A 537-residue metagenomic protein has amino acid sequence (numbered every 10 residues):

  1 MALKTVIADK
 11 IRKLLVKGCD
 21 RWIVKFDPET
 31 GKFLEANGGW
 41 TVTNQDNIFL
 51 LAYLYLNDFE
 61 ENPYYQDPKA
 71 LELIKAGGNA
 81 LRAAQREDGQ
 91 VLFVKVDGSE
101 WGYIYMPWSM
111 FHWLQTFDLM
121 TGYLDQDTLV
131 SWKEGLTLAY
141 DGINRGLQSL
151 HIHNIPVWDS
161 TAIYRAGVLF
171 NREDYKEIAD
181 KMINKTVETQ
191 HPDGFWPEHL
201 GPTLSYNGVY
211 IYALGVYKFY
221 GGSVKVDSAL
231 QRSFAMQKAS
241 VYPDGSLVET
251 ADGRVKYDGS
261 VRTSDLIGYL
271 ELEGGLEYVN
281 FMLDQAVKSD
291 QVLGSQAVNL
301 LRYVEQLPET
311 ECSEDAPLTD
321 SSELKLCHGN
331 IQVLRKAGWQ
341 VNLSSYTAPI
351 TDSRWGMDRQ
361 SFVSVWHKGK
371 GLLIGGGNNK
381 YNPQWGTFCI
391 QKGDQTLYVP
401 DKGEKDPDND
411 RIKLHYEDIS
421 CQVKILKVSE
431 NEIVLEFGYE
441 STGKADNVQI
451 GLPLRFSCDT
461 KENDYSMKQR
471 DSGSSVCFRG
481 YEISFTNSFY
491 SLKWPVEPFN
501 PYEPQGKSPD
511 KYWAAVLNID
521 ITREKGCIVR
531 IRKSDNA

Functional and structural regions predicted by a protein language model:
M1-I23, Y53-F59: Extreme N-terminal leader/anchor segments
M1-L3, R165, L301-E311, R523-A537: Short amphipathic alpha-helical segments
K10, L14, G18, L73-A76 (+3 more regions): Charge-rich, solvent-exposed alpha-helical interaction surfaces
I23-V24, A36-D227, R254, D258: Aromatic-lined, polymer-binding surfaces characteristic of secreted/periplasmic polysaccharide-degrading enzymes
D27: Covalent nucleotidyltransferase
T30-G31, G89, D193-F195, D244-G245 (+1 more regions): Detector for glycine-centered tight turns/loop "hinges" at secondary-structure junctions
V224-G506: Extended polysaccharide-engagement surfaces of secreted carbohydrate-active enzymes
T486-A537: Beta-strand-rich recognition/accessory modules
